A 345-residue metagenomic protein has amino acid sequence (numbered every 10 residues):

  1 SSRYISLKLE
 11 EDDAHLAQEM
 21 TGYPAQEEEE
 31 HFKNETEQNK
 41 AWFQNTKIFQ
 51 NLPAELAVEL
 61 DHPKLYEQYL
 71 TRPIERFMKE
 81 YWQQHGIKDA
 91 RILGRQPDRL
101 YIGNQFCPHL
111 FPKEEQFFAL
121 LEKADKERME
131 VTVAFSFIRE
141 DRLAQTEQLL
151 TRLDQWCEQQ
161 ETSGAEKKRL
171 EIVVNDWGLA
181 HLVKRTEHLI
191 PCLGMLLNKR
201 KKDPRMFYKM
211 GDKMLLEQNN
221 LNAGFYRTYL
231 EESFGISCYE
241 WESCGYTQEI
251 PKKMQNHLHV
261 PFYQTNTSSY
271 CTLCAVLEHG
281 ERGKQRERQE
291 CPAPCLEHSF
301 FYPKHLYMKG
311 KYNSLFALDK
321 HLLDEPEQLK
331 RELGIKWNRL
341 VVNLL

Functional and structural regions predicted by a protein language model:
S1-L345: Active-site pocket-lining/capping segments in soluble small-molecule metabolic enzymes
